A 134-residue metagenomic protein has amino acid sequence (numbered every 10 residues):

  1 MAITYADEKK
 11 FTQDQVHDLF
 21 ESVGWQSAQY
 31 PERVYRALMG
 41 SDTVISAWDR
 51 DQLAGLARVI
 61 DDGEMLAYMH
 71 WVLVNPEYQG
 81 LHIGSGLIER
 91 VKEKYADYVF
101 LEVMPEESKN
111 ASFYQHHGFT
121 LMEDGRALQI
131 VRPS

Functional and structural regions predicted by a protein language model:
M1-Q29, G125: Short amphipathic alpha-helix that is part of the acyltransferase structural core
F11, E64, S108-K109: Short alpha-helical
E21-W48: Active-site rim helix/loop that mediates acceptor-substrate recognition in acyltransferases
S46, Q52-D61, M65-L73: Conserved beta-strand in the GNAT
V74, G80-E93: Conserved acetyl-CoA-binding loop-helix of GNAT-fold acetyltransferases
K94-E106: Conserved GNAT acetyl-CoA-binding A-motif
E102-M104, Q115, T120-S134: Conserved catalytic-core motifs of GNAT/GCN5-like acyltransferases
